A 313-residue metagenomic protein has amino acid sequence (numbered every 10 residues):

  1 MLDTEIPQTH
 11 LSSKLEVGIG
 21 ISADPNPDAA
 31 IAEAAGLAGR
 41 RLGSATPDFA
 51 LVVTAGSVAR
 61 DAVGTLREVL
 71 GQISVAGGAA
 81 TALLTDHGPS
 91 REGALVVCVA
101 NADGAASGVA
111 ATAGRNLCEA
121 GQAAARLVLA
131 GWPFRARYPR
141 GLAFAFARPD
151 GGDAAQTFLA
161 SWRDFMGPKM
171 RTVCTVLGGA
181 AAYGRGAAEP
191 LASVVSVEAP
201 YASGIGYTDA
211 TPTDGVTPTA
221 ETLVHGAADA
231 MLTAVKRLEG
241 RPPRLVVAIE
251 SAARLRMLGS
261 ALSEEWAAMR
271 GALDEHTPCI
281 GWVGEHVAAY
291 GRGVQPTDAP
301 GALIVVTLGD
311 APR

Functional and structural regions predicted by a protein language model:
L2-R313: Hydrophobic alpha/beta core scaffold segments
